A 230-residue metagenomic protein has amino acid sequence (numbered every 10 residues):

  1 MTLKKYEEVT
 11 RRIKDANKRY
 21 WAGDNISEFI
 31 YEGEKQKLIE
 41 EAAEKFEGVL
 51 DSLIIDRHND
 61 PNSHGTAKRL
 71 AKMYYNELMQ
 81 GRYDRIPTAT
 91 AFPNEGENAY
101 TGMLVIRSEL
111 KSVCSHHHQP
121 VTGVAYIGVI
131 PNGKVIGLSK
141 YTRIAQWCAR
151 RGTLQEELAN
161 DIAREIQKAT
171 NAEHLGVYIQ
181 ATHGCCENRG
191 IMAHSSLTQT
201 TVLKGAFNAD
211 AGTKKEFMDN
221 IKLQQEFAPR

Functional and structural regions predicted by a protein language model:
M1-R230: A domain-level signal for the structural core that forms small-molecule/cofactor-binding pockets and catalytic centers
